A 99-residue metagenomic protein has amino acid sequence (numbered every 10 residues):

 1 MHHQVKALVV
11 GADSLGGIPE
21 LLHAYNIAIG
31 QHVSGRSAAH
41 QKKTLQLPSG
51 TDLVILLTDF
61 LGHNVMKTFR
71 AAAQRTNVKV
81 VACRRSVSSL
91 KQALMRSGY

Functional and structural regions predicted by a protein language model:
H2-H32, Q41-T44: Redox- and metal-dependent alpha/beta enzyme cores, enriched for Fe-S-associated oxidoreductases and cofactor-handling
H32-A39, R85: Short beta->alpha junction loops
A38-L45, S89-L94: Short, charged, surface-exposed secondary-structure boundary motifs
P48-S49: A short, aliphatic-rich alpha-helical micro-motif
T58: Glycine-rich, N-terminal phosphate-binding loop of Rossmann-like dinucleotide-binding domains
G62-N64: Short glycine-rich, flexible loops that bind phosphorylated cofactors or substrates
A73-Y99: Ser/Thr/Gly-rich flexible loops in soluble cytosolic domains mediating phosphotransfer, phosphorylation
